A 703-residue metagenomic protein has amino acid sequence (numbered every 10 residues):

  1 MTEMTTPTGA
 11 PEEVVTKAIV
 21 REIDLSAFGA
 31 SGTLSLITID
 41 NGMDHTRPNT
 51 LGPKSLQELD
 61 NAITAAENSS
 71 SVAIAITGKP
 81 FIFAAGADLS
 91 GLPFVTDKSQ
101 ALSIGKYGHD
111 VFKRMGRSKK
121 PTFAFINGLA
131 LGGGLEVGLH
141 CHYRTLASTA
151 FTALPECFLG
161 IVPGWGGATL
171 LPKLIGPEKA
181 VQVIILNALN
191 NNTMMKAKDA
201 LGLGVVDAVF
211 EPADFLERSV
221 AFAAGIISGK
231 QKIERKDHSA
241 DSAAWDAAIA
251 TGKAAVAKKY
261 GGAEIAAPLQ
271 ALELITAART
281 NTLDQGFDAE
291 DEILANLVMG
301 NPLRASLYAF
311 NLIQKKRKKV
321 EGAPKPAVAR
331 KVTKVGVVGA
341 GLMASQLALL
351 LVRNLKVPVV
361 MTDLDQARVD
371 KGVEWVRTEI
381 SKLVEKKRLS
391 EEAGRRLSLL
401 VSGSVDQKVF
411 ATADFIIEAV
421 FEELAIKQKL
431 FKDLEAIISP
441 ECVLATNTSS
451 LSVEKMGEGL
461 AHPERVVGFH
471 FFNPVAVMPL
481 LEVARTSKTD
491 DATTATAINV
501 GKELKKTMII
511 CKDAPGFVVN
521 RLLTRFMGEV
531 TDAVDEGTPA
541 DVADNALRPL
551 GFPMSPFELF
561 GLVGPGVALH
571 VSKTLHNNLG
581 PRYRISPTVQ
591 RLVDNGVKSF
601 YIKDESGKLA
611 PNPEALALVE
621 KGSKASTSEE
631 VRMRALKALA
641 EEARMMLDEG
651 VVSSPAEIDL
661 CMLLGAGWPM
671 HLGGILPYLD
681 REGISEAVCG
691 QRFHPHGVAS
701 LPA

Functional and structural regions predicted by a protein language model:
E3, P7-V14, R21-A30, G42 (+7 more regions): N-terminal glycine-rich phosphate-binding loop for ADP-containing cofactors
G32-I37, N41, L56-S99, D110-N127 (+2 more regions): A structural preference for short, pocket-lining loop segments at secondary-structure junctions
S35, R47, A153, A188-N192: Beta-strand-rich extracellular passenger or scaffold domains
A124, G128-G134, N192: Gly/Ser-rich catalytic serine loop of serine hydrolases
G132, A150-P155: Short glycine/proline-centered loop/turn elements that form peptide/ligand docking sites
H142-R144: Structural loop-to-beta junction motif characteristic of Rossmann-like glycosyltransferase folds
